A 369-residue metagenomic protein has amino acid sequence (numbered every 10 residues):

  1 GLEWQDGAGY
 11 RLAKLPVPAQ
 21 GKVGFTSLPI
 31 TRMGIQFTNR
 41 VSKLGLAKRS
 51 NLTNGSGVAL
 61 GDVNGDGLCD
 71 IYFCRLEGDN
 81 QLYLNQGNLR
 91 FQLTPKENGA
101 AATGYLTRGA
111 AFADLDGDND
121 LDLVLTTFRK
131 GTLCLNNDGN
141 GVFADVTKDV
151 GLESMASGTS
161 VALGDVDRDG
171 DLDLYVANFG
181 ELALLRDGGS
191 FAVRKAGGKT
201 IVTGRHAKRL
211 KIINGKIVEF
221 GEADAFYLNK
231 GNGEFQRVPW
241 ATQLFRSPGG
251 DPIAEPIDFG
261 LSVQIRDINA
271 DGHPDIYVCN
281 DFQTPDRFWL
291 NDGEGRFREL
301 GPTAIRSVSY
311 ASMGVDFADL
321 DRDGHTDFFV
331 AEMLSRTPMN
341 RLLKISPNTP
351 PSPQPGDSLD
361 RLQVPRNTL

Functional and structural regions predicted by a protein language model:
G1-L369: Acidic, glycine/proline-rich Ca2+-coordinating loop motifs
